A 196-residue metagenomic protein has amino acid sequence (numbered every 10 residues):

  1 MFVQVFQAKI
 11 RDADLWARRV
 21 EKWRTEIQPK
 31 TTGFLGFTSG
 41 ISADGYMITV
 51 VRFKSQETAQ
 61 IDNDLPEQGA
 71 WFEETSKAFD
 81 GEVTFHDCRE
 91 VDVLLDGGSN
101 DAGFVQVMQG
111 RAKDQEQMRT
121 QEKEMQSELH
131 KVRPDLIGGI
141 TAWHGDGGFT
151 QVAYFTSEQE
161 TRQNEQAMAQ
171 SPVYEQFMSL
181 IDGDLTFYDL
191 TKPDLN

Functional and structural regions predicted by a protein language model:
M1-N196: Short S/T/G/P-rich N-terminal loop/turn motif that feeds into the first structured element of a domain
